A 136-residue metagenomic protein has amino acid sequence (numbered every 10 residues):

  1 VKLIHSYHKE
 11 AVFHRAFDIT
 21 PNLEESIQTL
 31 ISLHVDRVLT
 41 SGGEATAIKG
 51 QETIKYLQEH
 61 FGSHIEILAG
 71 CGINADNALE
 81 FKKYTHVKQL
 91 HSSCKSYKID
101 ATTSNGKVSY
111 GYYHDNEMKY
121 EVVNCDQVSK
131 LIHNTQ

Functional and structural regions predicted by a protein language model:
V1-F13, Q51-N74, D115-Q136: Alpha-helix-loop-beta-strand connector modules within alpha/beta enzyme cores
E10-P21, D36-A47, L68-G70: Catalytic beta/alpha-barrel core
D18-L33, L57-S63, I67, I73-S92: Catalytic cores of alpha/beta
E24-E25, K49-E52: Generic recognition of short, well-ordered alpha-helical segments
S32-R37, E117: A polyampholytic, Gly/Pro-enriched intrinsically disordered region
V35-K49, T85-V108: Glycine-rich phosphate-binding active-site loops on the catalytic face of alpha/beta enzymes
G106-N116: Active-site gating loops and adjacent loop-to-helix segments of metal-dependent hydrolytic enzymes
